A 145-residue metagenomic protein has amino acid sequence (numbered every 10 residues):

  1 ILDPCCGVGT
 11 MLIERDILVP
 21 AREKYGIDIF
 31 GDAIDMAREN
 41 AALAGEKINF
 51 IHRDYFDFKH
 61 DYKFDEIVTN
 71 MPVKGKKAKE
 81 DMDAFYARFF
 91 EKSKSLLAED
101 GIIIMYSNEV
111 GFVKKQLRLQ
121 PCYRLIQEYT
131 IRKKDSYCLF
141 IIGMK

Functional and structural regions predicted by a protein language model:
I1-K145: Class I S-adenosyl-L-methionine-dependent methyltransferase catalytic core
